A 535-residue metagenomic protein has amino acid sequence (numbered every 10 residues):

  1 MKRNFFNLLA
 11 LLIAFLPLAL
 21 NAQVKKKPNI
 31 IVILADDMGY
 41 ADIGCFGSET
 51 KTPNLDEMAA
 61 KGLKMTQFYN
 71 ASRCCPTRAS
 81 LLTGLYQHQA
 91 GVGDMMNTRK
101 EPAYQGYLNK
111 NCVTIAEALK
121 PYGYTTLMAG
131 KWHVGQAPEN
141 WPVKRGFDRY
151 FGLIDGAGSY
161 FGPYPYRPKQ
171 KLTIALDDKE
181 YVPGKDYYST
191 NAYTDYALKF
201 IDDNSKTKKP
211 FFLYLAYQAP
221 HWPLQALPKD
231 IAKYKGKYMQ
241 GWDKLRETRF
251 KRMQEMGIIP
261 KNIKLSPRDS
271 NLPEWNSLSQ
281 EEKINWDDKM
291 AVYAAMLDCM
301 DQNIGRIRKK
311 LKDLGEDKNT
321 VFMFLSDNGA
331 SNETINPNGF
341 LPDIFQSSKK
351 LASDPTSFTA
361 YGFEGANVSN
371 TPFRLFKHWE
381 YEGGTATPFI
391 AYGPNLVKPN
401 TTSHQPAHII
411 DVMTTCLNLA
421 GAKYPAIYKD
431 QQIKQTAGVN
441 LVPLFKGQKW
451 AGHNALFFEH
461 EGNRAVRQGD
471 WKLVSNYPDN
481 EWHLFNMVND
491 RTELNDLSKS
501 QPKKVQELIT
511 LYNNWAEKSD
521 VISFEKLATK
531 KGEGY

Functional and structural regions predicted by a protein language model:
M1-K2, L11: N-terminal leader/targeting signatures
K2-F5, L20-W482, M487-E517, I522-Y535: Formylglycine-dependent sulfatase
L9-P17: Bacterial N-terminal signal peptides
